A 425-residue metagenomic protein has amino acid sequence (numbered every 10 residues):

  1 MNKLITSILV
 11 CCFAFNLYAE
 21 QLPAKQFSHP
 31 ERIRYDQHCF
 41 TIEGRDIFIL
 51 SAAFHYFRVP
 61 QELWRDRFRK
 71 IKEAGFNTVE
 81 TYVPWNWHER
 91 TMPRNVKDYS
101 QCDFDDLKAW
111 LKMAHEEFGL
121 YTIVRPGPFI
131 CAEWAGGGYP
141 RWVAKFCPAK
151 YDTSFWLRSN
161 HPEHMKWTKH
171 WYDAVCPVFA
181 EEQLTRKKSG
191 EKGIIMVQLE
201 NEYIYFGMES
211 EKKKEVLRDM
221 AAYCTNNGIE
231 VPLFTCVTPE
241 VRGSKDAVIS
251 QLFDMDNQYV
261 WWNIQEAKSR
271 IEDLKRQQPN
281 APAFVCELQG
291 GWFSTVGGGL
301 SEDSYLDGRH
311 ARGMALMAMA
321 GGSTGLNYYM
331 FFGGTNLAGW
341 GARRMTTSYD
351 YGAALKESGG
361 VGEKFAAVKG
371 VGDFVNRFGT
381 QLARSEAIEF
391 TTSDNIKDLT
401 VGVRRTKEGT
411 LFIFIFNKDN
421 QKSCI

Functional and structural regions predicted by a protein language model:
L4-F13: Sec-dependent N-terminal signal peptides
A19-T78: N-terminal carbohydrate-binding accessory modules
L22, V124, P128-W167, D173-G321: Substrate-binding/catalytic cleft of secreted carbohydrate-active enzymes, primarily glycoside hydrolases
E43, Y82, W87-D103, A132-E163 (+1 more regions): Aromatic- and acidic-residue-enriched carbohydrate-binding clefts of CAZyme catalytic domains
H55-E62, H88-T91, K97-D105, I204-F206 (+2 more regions): Acidic-and-aromatic substrate-binding clefts and catalytic sites of carbohydrate-active enzymes
W64-G137, A221-N226: Aromatic-lined substrate-binding rim segments of carbohydrate-active enzymes
M165-Q183, G190-L199, I204-Y205, S210-E230 (+4 more regions): Carbohydrate-binding surfaces of carbohydrate-active enzymes
